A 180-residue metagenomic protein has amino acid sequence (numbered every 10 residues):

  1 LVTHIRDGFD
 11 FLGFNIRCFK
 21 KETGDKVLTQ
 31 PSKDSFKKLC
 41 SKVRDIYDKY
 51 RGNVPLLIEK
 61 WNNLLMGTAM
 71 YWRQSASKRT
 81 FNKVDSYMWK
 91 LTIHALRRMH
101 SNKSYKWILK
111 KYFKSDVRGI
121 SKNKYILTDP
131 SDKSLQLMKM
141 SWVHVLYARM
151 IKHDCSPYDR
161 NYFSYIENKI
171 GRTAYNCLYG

Functional and structural regions predicted by a protein language model:
L1-G180: Non-catalytic terminal/accessory segments
